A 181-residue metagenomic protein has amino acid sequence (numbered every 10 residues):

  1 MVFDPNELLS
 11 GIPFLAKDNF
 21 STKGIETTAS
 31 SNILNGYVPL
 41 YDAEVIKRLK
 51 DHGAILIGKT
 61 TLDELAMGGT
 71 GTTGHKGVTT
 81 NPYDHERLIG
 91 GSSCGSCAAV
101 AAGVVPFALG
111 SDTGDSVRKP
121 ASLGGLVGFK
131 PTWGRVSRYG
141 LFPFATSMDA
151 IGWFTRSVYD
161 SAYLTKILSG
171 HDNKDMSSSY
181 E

Functional and structural regions predicted by a protein language model:
M1-T113: Gly/Ser-rich catalytic/binding loops embedded in alpha/beta enzyme cores
E26-T27, M67-G71, R118-L123, G140-L141: Short acidic, glycine/serine/threonine-rich loops at helix termini
L40, E44, C94, S111 (+2 more regions): Conserved active-site and cofactor/substrate-binding residues in soluble primary-metabolism enzymes
K50, C97-A101, G124, K130 (+1 more regions): Predominant activation on well-ordered alpha-helical scaffold segments within soluble catalytic domains
E64-L65, D115-R118, A150: Flexible loop/turn segments at secondary-structure boundaries
H75, G91-C94, A121-G124, P131 (+1 more regions): Short, solvent-exposed loop/turn segments at the edges of secondary structure
T113-Y139: Glycine/threonine-rich beta-strand-loop-alpha-helix active-site module that forms ligand/phosphate-binding
K130-E181: A short helix-breaking turn/cap at a secondary-structure junction
